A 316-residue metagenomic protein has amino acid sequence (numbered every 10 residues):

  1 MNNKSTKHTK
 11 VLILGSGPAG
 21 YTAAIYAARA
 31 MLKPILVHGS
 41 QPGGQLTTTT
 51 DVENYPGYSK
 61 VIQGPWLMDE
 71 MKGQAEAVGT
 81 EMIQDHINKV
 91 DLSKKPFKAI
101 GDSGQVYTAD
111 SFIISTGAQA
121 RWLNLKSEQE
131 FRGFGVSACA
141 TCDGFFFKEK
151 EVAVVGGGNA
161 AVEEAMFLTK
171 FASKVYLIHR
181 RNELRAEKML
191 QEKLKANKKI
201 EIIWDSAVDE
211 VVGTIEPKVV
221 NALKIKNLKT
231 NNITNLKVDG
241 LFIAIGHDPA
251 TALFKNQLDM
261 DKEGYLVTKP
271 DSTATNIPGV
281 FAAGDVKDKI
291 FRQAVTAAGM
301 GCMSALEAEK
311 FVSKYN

Functional and structural regions predicted by a protein language model:
M1-L14, R29, I35, T80-K150 (+4 more regions): FAD-binding core/adjacent interface of flavoenzyme oxidoreductases
N3, K7-V78, V162-K188, K195 (+1 more regions): Beta1-alpha1 glycine-rich phosphate/pyrophosphate-binding loop at the start of Rossmann-like nucleotide-binding domains
G17-P18, Q41, A118-A120, N159-A160 (+1 more regions): Residue-level detector of alpha-helix initiation sites
S40, L46-T48, L123-S127, F254: Conserved catalytic-core motifs of eukaryotic protein kinase domains, centered on the activation segment
A75-K94, K98-G101, V106-Y107, K170-P270 (+1 more regions): A Rossmann-like FAD-binding core segment of flavoenzymes
W122-L123, V162-E163, R185, I233 (+2 more regions): Glycine/Thr-rich phosphate-binding loops of Rossmann-like dinucleotide-binding domains
N124, E130-F146, I245-F291, M300 (+1 more regions): FAD-site-proximal beta/loop scaffold in flavoenzymes
T296-V312: An active-site-proximal "capping" alpha-helix that borders the catalytic cofactor pocket
